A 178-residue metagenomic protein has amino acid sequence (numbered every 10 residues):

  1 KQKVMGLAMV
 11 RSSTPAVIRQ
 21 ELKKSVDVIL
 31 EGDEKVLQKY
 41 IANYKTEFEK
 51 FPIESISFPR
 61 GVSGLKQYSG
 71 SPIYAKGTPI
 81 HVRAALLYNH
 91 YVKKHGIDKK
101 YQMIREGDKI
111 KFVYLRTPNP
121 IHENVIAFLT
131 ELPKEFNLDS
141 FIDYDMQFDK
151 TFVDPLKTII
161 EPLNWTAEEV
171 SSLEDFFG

Functional and structural regions predicted by a protein language model:
K1-G178: DNA-dependent DNA polymerase catalytic subunits
